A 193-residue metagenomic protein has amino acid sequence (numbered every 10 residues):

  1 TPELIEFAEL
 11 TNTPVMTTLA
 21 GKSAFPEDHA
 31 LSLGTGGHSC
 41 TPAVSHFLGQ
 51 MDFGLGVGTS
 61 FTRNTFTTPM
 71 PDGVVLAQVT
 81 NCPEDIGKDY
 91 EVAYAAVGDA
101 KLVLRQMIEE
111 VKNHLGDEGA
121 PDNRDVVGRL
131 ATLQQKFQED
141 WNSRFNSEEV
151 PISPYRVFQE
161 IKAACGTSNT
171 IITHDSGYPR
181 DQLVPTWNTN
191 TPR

Functional and structural regions predicted by a protein language model:
T1-T18, F53, T167-T170: Catalytic alpha/large subunits of respiratory electron-transfer oxidoreductases, centered on bis-MGD molybdoenzymes
P2-N12, P69-V74, Y94-A95, K112-N113 (+1 more regions): Short, solvent-exposed amphipathic alpha-helical segments in soluble enzyme and RNA/protein-processing domains
E3-E6, A43-H46, Q50, L102 (+3 more regions): Alpha-helical scaffold segments in soluble metabolic enzymes
L4, A131-R193: Active-site diphosphate/adenylate-binding microenvironment
E9-T11, A24-H29, G34, P185-R193: Extended hydrophobic/aromatic segments used for targeting, binding, or gating
P14-L19, G56-G58, V79, T173-G177: Generic beta-strand/beta-sheet core signal
G21-R129: Glycine-rich, acidic loop regions that bind phosphate or pyrophosphate groups
